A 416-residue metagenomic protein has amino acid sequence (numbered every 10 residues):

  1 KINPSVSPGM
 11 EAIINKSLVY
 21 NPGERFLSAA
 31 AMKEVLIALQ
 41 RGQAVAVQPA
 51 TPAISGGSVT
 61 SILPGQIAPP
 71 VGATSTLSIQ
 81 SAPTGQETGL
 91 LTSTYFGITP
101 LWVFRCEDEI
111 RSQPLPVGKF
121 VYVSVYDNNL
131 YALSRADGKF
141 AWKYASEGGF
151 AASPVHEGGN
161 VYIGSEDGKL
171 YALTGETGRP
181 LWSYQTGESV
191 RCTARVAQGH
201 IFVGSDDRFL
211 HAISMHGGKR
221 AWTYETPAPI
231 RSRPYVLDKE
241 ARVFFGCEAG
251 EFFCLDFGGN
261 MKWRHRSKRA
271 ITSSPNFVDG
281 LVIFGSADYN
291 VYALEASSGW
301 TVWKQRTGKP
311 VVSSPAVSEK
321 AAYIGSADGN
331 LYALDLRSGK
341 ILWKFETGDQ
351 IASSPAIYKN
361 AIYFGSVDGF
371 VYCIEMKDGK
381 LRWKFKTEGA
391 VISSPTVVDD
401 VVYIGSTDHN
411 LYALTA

Functional and structural regions predicted by a protein language model:
K1-V45: C-terminal lobe helix-coil module of Hanks-type protein kinase domains
N15, Y20, L36-I37, A44-V47 (+6 more regions): Short amphipathic alpha-helical "recognition" segments used for binding
L18, G57-S58, L255, L414: Short, surface-exposed, charge-dense and proline/glycine-enriched linear segments
L27-L77: Juxtacatalytic C-terminal regulatory tail of Ser/Thr protein kinases
Q66-P69, L77-R111, L115-R191, R195-A416: Extracytoplasmic/lumenal domain signature
